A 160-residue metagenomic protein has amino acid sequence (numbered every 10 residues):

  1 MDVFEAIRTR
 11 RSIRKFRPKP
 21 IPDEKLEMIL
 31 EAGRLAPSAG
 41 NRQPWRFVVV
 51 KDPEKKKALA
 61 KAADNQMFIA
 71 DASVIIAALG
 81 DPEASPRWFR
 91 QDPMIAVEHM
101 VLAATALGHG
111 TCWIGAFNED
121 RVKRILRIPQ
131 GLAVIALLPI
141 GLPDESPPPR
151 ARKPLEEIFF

Functional and structural regions predicted by a protein language model:
M1-D2: Charged, compositionally biased N-terminal leader segments and the immediate start of the first structured element
E5-P22, A136-F160: C-terminal helix-cap and adjacent tail motif
R10-S12, G40-P44, T105-A106: Short glycine-enriched loop/turn motifs at secondary-structure junctions
E24-E31, L35-A96: Glycine/small-residue-rich phosphate/adenosyl-binding loop
G33-R34, A84-I125: Small-aliphatic-rich amphipathic alpha-helix that forms the alpha element of a beta-alpha
R46, F117-E119, A136: Residue-level "edge-of-site" marker
F68-I75, I128-P149: A glycine-rich helix N-cap at a beta->alpha junction
